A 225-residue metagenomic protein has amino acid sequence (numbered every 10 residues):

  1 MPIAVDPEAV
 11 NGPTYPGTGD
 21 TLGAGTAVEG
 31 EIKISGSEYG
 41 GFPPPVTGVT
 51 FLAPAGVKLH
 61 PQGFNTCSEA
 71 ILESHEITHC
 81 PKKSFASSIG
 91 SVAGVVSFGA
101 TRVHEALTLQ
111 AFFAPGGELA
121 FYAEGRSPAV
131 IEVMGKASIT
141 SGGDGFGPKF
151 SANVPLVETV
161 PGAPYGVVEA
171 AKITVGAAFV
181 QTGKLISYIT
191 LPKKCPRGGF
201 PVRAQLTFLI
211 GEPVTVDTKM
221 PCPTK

Functional and structural regions predicted by a protein language model:
M1-K225: Ser/Thr/Pro/Gly-rich, low-complexity intrinsically disordered stalk/linker tracts of secreted and surface-exposed
